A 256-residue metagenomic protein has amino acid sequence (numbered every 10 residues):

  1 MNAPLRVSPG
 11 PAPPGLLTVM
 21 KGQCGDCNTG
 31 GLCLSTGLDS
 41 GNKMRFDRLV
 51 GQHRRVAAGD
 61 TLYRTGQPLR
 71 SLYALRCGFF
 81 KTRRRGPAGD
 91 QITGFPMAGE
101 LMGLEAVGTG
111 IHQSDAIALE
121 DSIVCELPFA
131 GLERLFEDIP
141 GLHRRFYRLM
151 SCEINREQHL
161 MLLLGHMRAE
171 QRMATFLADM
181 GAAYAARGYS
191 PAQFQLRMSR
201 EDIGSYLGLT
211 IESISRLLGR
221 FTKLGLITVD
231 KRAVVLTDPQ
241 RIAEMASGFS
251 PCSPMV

Functional and structural regions predicted by a protein language model:
N2-A58, L101-M102, V107-G108: Cyclic nucleotide-binding regulatory module and flanking cytosolic helices
R45, D60-D121: Cyclic nucleotide-binding regulatory domains
H53, L72, F95, E126 (+2 more regions): Short aromatic/basic micro-patch
C77, E100, A130-G131, E201 (+1 more regions): Alpha-helix/helix-capping structural signal
G94-N155, H159: Cyclic-nucleotide recognition modules
E137-T210: Polybasic "coupling" helices that flank or enter modular domains
A182-V256: Phosphate-/nucleic-acid-contacting segments
